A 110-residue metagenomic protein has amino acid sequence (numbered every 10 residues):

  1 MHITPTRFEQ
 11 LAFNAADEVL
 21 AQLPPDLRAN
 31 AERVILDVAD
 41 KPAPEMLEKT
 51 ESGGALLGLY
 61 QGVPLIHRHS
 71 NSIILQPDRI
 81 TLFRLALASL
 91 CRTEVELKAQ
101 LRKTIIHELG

Functional and structural regions predicted by a protein language model:
M1-P64, L75, L90-C91: N-terminal low-structure segments adjacent to metalloprotease catalytic domains across cellular compartments
H2, H67-H69, H107: Histidine (H) residue identity feature
G54-R102: Active-site scaffold of zinc-dependent metalloenzymes
K103-G110: Active-site recognition of the HExxH zinc-binding catalytic motif
